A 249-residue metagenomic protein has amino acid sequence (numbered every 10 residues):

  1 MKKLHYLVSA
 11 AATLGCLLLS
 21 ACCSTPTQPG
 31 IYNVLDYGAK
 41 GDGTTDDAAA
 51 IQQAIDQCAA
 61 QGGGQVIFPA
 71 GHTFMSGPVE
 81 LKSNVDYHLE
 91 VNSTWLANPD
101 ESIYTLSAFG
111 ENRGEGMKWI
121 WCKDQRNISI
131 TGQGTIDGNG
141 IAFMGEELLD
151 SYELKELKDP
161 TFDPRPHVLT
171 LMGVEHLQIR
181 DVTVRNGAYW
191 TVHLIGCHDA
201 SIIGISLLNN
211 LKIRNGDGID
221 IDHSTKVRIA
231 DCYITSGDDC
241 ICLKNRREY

Functional and structural regions predicted by a protein language model:
M1-A11: Bacterial N-terminal signal peptides that target proteins for export
A12-C16: Hydrophobic helical h-region of N-terminal Sec-dependent signal peptides in bacterial secretory/periplasmic proteins
L17-Y249: Extracellular/periplasmic carbohydrate-active domains that bind, remodel, or depolymerize complex polysaccharides
